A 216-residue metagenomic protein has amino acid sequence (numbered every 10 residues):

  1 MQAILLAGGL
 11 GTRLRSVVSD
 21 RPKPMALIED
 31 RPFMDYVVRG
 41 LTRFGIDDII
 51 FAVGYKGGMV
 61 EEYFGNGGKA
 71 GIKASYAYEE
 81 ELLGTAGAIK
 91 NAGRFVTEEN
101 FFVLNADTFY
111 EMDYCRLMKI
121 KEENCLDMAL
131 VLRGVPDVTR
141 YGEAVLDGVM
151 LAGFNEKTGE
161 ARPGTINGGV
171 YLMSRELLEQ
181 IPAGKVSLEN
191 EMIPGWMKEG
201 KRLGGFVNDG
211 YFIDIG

Functional and structural regions predicted by a protein language model:
M1-E61: N-terminal glycine-rich phosphate-binding loop and ensuing alpha1 helix
Q2, D47-I49, K73, D127 (+1 more regions): Residues at the starts of beta-strands that form the adenosine-phosphate
L5, F51, V103, M128-V131 (+1 more regions): Structural beta-sheet core signal
M25, E143-L146, I193, G205: A structural signal for short hydrophobic beta-strand segments in well-ordered beta-sheet cores
I46, N100-F102, F109, C115-E122 (+2 more regions): Catalytic-core segments of class I nucleotidyltransferases/pyrophosphorylases that form NMP-activated intermediates
E61-G148, Q180-I181: Conserved beta-loop-beta/alpha segment of the NTase-like Rossmann-fold superfamily that binds/positions NTPs
